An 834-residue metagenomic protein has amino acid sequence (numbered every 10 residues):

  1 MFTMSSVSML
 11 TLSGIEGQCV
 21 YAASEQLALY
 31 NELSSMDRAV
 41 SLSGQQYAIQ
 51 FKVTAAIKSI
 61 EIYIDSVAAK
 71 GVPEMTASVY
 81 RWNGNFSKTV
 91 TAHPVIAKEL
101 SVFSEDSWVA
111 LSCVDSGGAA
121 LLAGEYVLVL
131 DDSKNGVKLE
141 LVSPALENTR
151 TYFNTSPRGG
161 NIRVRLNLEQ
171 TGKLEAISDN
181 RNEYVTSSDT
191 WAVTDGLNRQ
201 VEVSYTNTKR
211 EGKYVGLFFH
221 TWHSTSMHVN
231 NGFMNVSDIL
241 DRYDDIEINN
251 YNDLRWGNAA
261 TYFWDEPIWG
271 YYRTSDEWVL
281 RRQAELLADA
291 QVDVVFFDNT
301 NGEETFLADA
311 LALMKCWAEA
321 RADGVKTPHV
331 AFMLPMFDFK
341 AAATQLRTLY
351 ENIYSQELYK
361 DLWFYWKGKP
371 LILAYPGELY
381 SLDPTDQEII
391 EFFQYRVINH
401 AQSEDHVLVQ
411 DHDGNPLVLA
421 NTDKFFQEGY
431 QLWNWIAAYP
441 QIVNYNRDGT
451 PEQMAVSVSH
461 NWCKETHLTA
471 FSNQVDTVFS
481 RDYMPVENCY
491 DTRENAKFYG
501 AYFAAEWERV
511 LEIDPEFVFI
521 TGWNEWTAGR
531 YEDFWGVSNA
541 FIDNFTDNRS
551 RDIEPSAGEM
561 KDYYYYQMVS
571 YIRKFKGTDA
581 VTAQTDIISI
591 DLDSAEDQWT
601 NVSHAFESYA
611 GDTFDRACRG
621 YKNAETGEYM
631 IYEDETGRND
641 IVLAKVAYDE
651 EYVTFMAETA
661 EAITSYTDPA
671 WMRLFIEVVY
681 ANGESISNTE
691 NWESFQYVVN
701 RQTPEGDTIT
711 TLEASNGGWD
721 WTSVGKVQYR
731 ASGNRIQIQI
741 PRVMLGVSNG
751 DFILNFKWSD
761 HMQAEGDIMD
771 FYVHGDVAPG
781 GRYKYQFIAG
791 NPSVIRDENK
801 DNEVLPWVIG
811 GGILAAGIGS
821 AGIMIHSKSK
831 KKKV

Functional and structural regions predicted by a protein language model:
M1-S13, I809-I823: Sec-dependent N-terminal signal peptides of Gram-positive bacterial secreted proteins and lipoproteins
Y21-V90, E99-E125, D131-E175: Beta-sheet-rich sandwich/jelly-roll-like modules and their strand-loop junctions
V90-S104, N688-Q702, V724-Q728: Solvent-exposed serine/threonine-rich low-complexity stretches and specific carbohydrate-binding patches
L174-D591, I740, G746-N749, V777-G781: Glycan-processing catalytic domains of CAZymes
T582-D593, F675-E705, G733, V743-R796: Acidic/polar low-complexity flexible segments
S594, E651-E661, I736-R742: Short, well-ordered beta-strand segments enriched in hydrophobic/aromatic residues
E798-G811: Juxtamembrane/start-of-transmembrane alpha-helix segments at the extracytoplasmic/lumenal side of membrane anchors
I818-V834: C-terminal membrane-anchoring or membrane-association module
